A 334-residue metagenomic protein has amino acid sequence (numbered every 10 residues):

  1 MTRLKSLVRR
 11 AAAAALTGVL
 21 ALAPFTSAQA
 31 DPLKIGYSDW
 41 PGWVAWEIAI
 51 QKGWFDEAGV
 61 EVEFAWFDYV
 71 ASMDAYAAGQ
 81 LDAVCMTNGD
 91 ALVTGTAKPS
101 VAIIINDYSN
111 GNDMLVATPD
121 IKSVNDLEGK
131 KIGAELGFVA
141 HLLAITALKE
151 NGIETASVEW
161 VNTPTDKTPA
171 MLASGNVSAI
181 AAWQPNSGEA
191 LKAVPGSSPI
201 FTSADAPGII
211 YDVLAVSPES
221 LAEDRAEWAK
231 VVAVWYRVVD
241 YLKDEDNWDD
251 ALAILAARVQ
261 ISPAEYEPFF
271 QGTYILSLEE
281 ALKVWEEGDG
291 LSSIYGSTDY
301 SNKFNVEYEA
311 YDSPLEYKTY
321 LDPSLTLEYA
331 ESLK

Functional and structural regions predicted by a protein language model:
T2-A15: Bacterial N-terminal signal peptides that target proteins for export
T17-A28: C-terminal segment of classical bacterial N-terminal signal peptides
A30, E47, L92, I145 (+3 more regions): Predominant activation on well-ordered alpha-helical scaffold segments within soluble catalytic domains
D31-P164, P169-M171, S178-Q184, I200 (+1 more regions): Short, glycine-/small- and polar/acidic-enriched structural segments that line small-molecule recognition paths
L81-C85, S174, T273-D289, E328-K334: Short amphipathic alpha-helical segments at helix boundaries and their inter-helical linkers
G89-D90, V161, D166-P263: Pocket-lining segment of extracytoplasmic ligand-binding domains
A222-A310: Secondary-structure end/capping motifs
S297-K334: Conserved C-terminal helix/tail region of periplasmic/extracytoplasmic solute-binding proteins
